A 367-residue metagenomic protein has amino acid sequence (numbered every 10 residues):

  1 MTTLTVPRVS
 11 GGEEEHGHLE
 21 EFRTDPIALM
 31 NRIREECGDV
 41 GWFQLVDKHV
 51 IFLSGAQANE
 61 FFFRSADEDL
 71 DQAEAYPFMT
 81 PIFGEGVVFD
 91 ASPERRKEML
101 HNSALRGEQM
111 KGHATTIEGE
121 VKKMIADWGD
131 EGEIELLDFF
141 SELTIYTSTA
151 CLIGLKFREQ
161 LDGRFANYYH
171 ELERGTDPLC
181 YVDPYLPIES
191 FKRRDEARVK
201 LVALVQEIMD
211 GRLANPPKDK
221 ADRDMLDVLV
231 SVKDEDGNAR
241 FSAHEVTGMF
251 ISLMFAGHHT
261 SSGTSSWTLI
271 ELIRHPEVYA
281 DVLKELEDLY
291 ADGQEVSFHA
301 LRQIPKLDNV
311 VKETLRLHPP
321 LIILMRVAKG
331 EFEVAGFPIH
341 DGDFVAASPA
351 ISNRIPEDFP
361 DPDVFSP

Functional and structural regions predicted by a protein language model:
T2-E35, H49, A56-E60, E74-K156 (+4 more regions): Cytochrome P450 catalytic-domain helical core, especially the substrate-recognition surface and oxygen-activation
T3, N238-M254: Short, hydrophobic/aliphatic alpha-helical segments
V6-G12, A114, E118, K218-D227 (+3 more regions): Cytochrome P450 I-helix active-site segment
G17-G38, A203, E207, G293-A335 (+2 more regions): Conserved cytochrome P450 K-helix E-x-x-R motif and the immediately C-terminal K′/meander segment
G55, G257, G342: Short, conserved phosphate/pyrophosphate- and ester-handling motifs at nucleotide-, phospho-/glycolipid
D67, A347-P367: Conserved cytochrome P450 K-helix/beta-meander segment immediately N-terminal to the heme-binding cysteine loop
T144, M249, H258-E285: Cytochrome P450 catalytic-core helices
K156-F157, E173-P178, M209-D222, E277 (+2 more regions): Proline-centered turn/helix-capping motifs that create local helix->coil transitions or kinks
